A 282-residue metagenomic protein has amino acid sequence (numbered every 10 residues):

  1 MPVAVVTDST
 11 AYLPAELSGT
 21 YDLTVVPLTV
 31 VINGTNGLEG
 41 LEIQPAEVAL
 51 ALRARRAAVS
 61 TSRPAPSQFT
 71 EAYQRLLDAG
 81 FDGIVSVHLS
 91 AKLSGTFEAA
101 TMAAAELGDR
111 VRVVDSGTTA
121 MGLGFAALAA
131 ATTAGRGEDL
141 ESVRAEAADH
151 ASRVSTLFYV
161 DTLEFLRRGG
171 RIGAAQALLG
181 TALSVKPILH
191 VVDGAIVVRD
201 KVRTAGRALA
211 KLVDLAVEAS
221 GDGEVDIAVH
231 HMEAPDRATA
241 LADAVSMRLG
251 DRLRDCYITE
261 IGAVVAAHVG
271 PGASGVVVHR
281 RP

Functional and structural regions predicted by a protein language model:
A4, T10-T20, T24, L28-V31 (+4 more regions): Mixed-charge interfacial surface used for oligomerization/domain docking and macromolecular partner engagement
T20-E47, S62-F69: N-terminal short beta-loop-beta anion/metal-coordinating cradle
A51-L77: Glycine-rich oxoanion-binding loops at beta->alpha junctions
S60, S86, V113, A228-V229: Short catalytic-loop micro-motif centered on adjacent basic/acidic residues
R63-P64, D115-G117: Short beta->alpha junction loops
Q68-A100, A104: N-terminal glycine-rich phosphate/adenylate-binding segment common to multiple enzyme folds
